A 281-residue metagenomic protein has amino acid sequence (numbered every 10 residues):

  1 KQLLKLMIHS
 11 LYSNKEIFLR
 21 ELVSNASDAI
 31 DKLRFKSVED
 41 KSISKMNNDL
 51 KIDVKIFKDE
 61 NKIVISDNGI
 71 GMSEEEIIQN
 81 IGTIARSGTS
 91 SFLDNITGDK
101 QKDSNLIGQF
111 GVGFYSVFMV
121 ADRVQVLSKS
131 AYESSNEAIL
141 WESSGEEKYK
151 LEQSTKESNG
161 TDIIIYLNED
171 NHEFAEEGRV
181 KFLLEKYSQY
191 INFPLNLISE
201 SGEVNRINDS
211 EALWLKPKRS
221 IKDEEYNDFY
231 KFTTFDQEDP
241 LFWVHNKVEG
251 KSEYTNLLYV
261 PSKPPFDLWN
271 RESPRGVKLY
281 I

Functional and structural regions predicted by a protein language model:
K1-E169, E173-F174, F182: GHKL (Bergerat-fold) ATPase N-terminal catalytic module, capturing the glycine-rich phosphate-binding loop and acidic
L106, V124-K148, N168-H172, G178-I281: GHKL/Bergerat-fold ATPase module in large chromosome/replication-associated machines
